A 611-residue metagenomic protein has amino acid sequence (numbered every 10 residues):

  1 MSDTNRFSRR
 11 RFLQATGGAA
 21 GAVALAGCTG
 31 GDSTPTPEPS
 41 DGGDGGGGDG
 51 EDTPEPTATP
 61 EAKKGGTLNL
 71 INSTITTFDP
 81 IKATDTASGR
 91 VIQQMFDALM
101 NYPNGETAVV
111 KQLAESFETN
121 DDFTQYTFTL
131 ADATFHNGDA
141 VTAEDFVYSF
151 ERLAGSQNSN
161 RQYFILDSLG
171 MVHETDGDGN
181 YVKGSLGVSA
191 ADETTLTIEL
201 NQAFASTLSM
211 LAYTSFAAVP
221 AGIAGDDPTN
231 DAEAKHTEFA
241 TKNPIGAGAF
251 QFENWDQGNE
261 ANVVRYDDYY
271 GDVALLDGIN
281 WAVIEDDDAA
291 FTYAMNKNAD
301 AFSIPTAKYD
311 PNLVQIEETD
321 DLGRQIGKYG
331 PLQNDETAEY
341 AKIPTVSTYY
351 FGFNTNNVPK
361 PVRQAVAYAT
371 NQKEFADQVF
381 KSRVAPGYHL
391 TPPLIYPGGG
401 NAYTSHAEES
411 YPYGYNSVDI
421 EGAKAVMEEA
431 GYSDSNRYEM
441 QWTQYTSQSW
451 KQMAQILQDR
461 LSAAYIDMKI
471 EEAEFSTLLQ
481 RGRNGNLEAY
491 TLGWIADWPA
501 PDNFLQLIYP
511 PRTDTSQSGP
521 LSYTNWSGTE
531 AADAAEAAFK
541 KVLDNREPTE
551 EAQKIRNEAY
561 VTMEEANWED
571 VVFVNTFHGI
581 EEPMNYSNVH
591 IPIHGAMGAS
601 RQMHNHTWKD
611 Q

Functional and structural regions predicted by a protein language model:
F12-Q14, E118-T119, T124, L186-S189 (+4 more regions): Extracytoplasmic/peripheral linker and loop segments enriched in polar/acidic and small residues with frequent Thr/Pro
I71-T119, I245: N-terminal lobe/hinge region of extracytoplasmic solute-binding protein
N104, A203, L211-A274, G278-N280 (+1 more regions): Gly/Pro-rich hinge or "lid" segments in bacterial periplasmic/extracellular proteins
E115-R161, A290-Y293: Aromatic- and charge-enriched surface segment that lines or borders ligand/interaction sites
L166-D227: Surface-exposed binding/hinge segments that line and control ligand-binding clefts or catalytic entry sites
N262-Q325: Ligand-site clamp/hinge motif
V358-D459, A464, T562, D610: Append "and occasionally in soluble cytosolic enzymes with long acidic Gly/Pro-rich linkers
P583-Q611: Long beta-strand-rich cores associated with HINT superfamily self-processing modules
